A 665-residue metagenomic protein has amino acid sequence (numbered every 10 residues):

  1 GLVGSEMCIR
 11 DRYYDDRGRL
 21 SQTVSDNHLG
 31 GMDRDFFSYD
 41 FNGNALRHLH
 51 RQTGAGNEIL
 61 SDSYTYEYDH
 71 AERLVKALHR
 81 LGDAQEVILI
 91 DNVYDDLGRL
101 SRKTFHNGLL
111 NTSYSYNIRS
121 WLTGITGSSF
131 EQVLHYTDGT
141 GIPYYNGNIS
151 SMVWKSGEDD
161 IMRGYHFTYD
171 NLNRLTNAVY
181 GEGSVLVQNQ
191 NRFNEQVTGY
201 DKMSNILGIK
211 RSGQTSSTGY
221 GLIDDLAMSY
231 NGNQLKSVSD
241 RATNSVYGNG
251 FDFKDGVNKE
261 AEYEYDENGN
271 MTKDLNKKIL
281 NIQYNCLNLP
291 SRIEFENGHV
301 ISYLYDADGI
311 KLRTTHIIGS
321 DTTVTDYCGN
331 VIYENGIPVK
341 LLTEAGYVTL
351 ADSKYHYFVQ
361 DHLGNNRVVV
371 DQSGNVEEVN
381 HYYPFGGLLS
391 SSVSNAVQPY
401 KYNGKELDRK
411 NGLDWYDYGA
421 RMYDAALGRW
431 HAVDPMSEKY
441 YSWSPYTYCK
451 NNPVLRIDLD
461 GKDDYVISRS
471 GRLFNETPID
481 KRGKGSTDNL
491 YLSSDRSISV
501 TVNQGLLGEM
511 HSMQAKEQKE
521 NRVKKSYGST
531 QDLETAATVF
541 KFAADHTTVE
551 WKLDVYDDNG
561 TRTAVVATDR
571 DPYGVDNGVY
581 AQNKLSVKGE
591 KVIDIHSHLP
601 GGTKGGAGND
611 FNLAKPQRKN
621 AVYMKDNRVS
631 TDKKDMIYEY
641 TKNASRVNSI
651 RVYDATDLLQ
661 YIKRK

Functional and structural regions predicted by a protein language model:
L2-I9, D458: Short, small-residue-biased leader/transition segments that mark boundaries at the very start of proteins
R12, F37, Y66, N92 (+17 more regions): A residue-level detector for well-ordered beta-strand positions
R12, Q22-L29, F37, R47-A55 (+16 more regions): Beta-turn initiation residues at beta-strand->coil junctions
R34, Y39, W121-G124, G221-D225 (+3 more regions): Carboxylate/His-rich catalytic cores and anion/metal-binding grooves
F41, E131-D138, V339, E344 (+2 more regions): A motif-centric feature for acidic-aromatic and gly/ser/thr-rich catalytic loops and repeats
S373-L388, N411, G419-R421, A425-Q514: Short turn/helix-capping motifs enriched in Asx and small/polar residues
D464-L473, P478-D480, G578-K665: Active-site-proximal loop/helix of nucleotide/amide-processing enzymes and allied scaffolds
I467-K591, A655-K665: Glycine-rich short-loop/terminal segments
